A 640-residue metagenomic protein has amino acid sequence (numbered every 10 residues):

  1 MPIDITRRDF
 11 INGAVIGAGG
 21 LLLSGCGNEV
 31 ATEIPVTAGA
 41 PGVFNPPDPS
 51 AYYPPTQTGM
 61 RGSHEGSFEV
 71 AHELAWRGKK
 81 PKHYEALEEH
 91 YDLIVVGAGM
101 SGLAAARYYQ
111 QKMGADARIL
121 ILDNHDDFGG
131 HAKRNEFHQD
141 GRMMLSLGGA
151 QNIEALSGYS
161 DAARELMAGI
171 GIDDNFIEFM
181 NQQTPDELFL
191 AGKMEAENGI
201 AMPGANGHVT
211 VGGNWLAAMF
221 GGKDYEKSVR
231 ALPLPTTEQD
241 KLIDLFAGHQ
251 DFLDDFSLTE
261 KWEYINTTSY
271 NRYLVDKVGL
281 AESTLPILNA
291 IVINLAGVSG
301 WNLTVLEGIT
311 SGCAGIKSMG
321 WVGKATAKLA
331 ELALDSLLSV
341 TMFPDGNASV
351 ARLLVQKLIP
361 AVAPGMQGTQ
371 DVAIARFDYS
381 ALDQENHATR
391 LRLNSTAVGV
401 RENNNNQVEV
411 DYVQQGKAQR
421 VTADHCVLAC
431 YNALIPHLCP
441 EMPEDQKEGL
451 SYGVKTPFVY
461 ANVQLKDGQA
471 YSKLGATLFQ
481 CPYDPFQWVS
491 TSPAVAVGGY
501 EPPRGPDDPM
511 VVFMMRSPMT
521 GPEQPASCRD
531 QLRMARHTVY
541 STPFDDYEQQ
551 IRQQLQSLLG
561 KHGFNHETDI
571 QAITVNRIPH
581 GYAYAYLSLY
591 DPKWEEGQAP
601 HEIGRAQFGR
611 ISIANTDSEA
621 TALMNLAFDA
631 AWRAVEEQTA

Functional and structural regions predicted by a protein language model:
M1-A18: N-terminal secretory signal peptides and thylakoid transit peptides that target proteins across membranes
S24-G25: C-terminal motif of bacterial Sec signal peptides marking the signal peptidase cleavage site
I34-K82, E136, G204-N206, V413 (+2 more regions): Conserved flavin/dinucleotide-binding core of flavoenzymes
P47-T56, G130-D161, G312-A333: Glycine-rich active-site loop/strand segments that organize a redox cofactor
E73, P81-E263: N-terminal glycine-rich phosphate/pyrophosphate-binding loop and immediately adjacent elements
D92-R107, L122-H125, A397, H425-N432 (+4 more regions): Conserved beta-strand->loop/alpha-helix structural units within folded catalytic cores of enzymes with alpha/beta
D244-S395: Active-site/ligand-binding neighborhood in enzyme catalytic cores
E385, T389, L393-E523: Mid-domain catalytic core of redox enzymes that form a hydrophobic substrate pocket/lid adjacent to a catalytic redox
